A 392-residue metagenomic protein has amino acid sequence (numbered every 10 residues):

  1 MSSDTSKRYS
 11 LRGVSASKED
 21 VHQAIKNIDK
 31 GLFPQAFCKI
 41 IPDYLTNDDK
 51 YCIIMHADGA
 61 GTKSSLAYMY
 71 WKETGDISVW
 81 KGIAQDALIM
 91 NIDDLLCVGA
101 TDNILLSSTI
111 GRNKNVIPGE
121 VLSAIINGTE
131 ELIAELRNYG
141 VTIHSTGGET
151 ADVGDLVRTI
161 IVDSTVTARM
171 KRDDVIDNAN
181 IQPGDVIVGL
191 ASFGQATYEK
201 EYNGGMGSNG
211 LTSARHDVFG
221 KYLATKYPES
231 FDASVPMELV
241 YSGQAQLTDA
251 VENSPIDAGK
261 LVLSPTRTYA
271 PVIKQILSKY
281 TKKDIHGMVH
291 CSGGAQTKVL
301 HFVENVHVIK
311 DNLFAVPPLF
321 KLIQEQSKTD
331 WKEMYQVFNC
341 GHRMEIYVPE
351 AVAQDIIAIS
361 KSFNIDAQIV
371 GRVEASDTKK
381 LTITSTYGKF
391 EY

Functional and structural regions predicted by a protein language model:
S2-Y392: Helix-biased detector of long, well-ordered alpha-helical tracts
